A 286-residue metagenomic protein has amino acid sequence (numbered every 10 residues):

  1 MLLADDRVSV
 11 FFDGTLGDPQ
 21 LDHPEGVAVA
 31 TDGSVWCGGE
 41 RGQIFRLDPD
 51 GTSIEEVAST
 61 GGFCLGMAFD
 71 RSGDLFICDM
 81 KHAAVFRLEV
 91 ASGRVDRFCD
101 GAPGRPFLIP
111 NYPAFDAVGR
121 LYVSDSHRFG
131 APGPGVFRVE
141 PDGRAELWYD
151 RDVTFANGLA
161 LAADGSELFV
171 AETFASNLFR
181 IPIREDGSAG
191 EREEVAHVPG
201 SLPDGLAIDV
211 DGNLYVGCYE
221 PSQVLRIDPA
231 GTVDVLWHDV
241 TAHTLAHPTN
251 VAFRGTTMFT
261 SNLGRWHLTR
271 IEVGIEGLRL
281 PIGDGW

Functional and structural regions predicted by a protein language model:
M1-Q20, R192: A short helix->beta-strand "capping" segment at the edge of beta-propeller domains
V10-F11, E55-S59, D96-D100, L147-D150 (+3 more regions): Beta-propeller fold detector
L16-D32, G39-R41, T60-F76, P103-L121 (+6 more regions): Beta-rich, blade/repeat-based domains predominating in secreted/periplasmic proteins but also intracellular
W36-E56: Beta-propeller domains
G39-E40, M80, S126-R128, T173 (+4 more regions): Short loop/turn segments immediately following the C-termini of beta-strands
Q43-F45, A84-F86, P134-F137, N177-F179 (+2 more regions): A short loop-to-beta-strand structural motif that recurs across blades of beta-propeller domains
D48-T52, E89-G93, V139-R144, P182-G187 (+2 more regions): Short loop/turn segments that connect beta-strands within beta-propeller blades
S176-N177, A196-T232: Loop/turn-rich, solvent-exposed surfaces of beta-rich toroidal or solenoidal domains
